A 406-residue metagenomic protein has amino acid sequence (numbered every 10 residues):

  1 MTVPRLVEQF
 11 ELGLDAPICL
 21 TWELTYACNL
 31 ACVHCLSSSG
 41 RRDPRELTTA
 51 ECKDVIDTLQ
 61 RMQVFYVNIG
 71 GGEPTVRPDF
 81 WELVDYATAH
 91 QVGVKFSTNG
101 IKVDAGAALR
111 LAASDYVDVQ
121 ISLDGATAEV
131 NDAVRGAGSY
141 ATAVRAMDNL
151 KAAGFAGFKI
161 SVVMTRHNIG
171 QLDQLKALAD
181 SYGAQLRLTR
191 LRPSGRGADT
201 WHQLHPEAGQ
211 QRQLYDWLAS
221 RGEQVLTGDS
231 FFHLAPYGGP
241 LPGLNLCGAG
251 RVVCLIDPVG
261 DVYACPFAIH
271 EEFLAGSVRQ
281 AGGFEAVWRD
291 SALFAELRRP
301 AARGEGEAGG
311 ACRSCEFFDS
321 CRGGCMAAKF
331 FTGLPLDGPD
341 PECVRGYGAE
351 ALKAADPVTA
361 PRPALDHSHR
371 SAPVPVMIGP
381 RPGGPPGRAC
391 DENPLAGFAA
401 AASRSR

Functional and structural regions predicted by a protein language model:
M1, L47, A113-V117, S122-Y263 (+1 more regions): Radical SAM enzyme [4Fe-4S]-AdoMet core and its adjacent flexible, acidic and glycine-rich loops/tails across
M1-C19, L30-A31, A360-R362, D366-H367 (+1 more regions): Flexible, acidic/Gly-rich N-terminal and inter-domain linker regions that tether and position cofactor-handling modules
M1-D118: Conserved alpha-helical substructure of the radical SAM core
A16, T88, A156, C247-G248 (+1 more regions): Residue-level preference for beta-strand/loop junctions
T25, G40, E73, G100-I101 (+4 more regions): Short beta->alpha junction loops/turns
A184, D229-E350: Accessory C-terminal segments flanking Radical SAM cores
